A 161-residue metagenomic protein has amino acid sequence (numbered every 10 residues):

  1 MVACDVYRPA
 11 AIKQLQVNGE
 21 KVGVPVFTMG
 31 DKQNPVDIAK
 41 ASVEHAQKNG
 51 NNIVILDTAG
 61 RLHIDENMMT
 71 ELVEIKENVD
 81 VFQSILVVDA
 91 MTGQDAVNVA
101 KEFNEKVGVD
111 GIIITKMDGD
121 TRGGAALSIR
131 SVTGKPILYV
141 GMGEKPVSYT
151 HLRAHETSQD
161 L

Functional and structural regions predicted by a protein language model:
M1-I85, V97, V107-V109, G124 (+1 more regions): Nucleotide-state-sensitive switch-loop elements of NTP-binding domains
V2-C4, A59, V88-M91, I113-D120 (+1 more regions): G-domain G4 guanine-recognition motif of GTPases
T92-V99: Glycine-rich, charge-decorated loop segments at or immediately adjacent to ligand/cofactor-binding or catalytic sites
A100-K101, T115: Amphipathic helical hotspot of TIR/SEFIR-family domains
D118, I129-S148: Canonical P-loop GTPase G-domain recognition
T150-T157: Conserved small/polar residues in nucleotide/adenosyl-binding loops
